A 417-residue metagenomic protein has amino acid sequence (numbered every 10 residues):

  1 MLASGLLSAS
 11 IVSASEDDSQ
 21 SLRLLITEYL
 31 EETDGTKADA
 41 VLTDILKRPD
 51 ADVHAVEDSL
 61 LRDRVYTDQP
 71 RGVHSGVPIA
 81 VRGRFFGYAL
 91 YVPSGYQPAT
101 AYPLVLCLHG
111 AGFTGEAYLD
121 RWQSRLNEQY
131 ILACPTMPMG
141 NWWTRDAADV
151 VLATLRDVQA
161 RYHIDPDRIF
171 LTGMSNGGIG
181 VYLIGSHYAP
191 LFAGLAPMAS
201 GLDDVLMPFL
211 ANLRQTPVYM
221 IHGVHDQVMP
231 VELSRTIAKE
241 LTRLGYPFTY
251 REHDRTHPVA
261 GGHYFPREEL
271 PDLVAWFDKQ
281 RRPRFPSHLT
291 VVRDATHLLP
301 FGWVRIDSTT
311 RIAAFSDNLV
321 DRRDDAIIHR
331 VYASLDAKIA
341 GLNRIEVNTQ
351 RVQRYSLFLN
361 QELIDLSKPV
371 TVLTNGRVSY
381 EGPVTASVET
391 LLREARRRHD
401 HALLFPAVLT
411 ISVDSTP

Functional and structural regions predicted by a protein language model:
S15-Y102, V378, A386-D400, L404 (+1 more regions): A domain-start/cap signature at the N-terminus of enzymes
S94-T100, W143-N176, S186-L191: Gly/Ser-rich "nucleophile elbow"/oxyanion-hole loop immediately N-terminal to the catalytic nucleophile in hydrolases
T100-A111: Short beta-strand element of the alpha/beta-hydrolase
E116-C134: Short amphipathic alpha-helix adjacent to the substrate-entry channel of hydrolases
D167-R214: Primarily recognizes the serine-hydrolase "nucleophile elbow" in alpha/beta-hydrolase and SGNH/GDSL folds
Y219-H222, D226: Short beta-strand/loop motif that positions the catalytic acidic residue of the alpha/beta-hydrolase fold
Q227, E232-I345, R351: C-terminal catalytic histidine-bearing segment of alpha/beta-hydrolase fold enzymes
F301-P417: C-terminal beta-sandwich/jelly-roll accessory domains of carbohydrate-active enzymes
